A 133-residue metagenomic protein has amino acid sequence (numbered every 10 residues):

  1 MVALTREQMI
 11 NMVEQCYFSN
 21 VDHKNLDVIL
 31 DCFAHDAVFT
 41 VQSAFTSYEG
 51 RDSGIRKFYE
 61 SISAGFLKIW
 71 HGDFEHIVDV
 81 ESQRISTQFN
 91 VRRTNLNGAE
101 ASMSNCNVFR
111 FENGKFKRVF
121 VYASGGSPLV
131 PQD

Functional and structural regions predicted by a protein language model:
M1-H35, D133: Short, low-complexity N-terminal intrinsically disordered segments enriched in polar/charged residues
L4-T5, E60-D133: A beta-strand edge to alpha-helix "cap/lid" segment located at domain peripheries
I10-Q15, R56, E60, S86: Generic alpha-helical structural signal
N11, D36-T40, V91, G98: Generic, low-specificity signal for short hydrophobic/alpha-helical stretches with a mild N-terminal bias, encompassing
Q15-S19, T40, R93: Alpha-helix C-capping/helix-to-loop hinge sites
L26-Q83: A solvent-exposed, acidic/Ser-Thr-rich amphipathic alpha-helical stretch
